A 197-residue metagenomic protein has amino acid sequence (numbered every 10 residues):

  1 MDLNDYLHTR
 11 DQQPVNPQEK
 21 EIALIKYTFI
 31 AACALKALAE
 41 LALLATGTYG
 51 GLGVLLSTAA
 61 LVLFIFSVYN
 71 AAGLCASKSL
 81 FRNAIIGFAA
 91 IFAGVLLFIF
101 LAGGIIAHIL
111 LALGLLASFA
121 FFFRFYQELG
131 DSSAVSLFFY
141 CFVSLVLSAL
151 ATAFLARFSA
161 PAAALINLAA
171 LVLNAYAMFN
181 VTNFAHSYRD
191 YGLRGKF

Functional and structural regions predicted by a protein language model:
D2-A42, T58-G94, L110-A151, L168-F197: Membrane-interface extramembranous regions at the lipid-water interface
L41-T58, L97-L110, F154-L165: Membrane-helix interface and helix-disruption motif detector
